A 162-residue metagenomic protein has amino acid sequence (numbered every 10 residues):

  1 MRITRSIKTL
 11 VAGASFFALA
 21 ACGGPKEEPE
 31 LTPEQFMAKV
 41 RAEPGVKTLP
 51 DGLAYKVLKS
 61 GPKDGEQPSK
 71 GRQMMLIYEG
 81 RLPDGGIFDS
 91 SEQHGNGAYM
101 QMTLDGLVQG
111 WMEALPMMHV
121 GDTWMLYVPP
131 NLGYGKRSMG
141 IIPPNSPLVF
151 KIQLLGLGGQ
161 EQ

Functional and structural regions predicted by a protein language model:
R2-A14, A20-Q162: Cross-family detector of peptidyl-prolyl cis-trans isomerase
